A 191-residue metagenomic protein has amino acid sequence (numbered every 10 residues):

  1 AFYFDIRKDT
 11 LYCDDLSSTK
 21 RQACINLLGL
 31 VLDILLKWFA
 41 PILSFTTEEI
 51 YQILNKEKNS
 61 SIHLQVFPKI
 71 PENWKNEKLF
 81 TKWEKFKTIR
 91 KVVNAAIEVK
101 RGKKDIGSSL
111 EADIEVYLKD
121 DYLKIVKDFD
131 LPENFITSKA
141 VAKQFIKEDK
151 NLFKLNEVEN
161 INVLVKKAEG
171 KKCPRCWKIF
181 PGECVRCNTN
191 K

Functional and structural regions predicted by a protein language model:
F2-A96, K103-D120, K143-Q144, L152-N162: Acidic, turn-prone loop/beta-hairpin segments
E111-K139: Extended, charged helical/alpha-beta scaffold domains that provide interaction surfaces
K124-D128, D149, N190: Beta-rich accessory regions
F129-K172: C-terminal edge-of-domain segments
C173, C184-C187: Short cysteine-rich clusters marking metal-coordination/redox-active sites
W177-F180, N188-K191: Cys/His-coordinated zinc-binding microdomains
